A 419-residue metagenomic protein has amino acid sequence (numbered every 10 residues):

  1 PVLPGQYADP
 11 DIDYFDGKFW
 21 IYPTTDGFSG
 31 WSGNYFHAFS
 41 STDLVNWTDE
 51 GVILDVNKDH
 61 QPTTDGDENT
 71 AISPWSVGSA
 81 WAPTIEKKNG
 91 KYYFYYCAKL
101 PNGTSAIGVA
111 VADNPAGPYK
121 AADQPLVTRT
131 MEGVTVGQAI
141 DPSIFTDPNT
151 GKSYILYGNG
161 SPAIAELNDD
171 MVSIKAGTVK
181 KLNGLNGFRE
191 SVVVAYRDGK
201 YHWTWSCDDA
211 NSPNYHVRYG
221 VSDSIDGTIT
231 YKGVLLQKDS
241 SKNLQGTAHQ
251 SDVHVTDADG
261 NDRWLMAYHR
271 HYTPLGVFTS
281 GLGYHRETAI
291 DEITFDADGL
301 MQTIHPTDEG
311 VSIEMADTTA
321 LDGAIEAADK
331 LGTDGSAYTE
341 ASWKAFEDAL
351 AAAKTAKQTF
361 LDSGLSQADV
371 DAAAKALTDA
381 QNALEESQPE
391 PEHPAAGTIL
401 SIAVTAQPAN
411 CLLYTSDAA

Functional and structural regions predicted by a protein language model:
P1-T319: Carbohydrate-active catalytic/glycan-binding domains of CAZyme proteins, especially the secreted or lumenal ectodomains
Y14, P162, G323, A345-D348 (+3 more regions): Extracytoplasmic/secreted proteins, especially bacterial periplasmic and envelope-associated proteins
D317-L361, L384-S387, I402, Q407-N410: Amphipathic, heptad-repeat alpha-helical segments
L365-Q388: C-terminal amphipathic alpha-helix
P391-I402: Proline/serine/threonine-rich low-complexity linkers at boundaries of modular beta-sandwich domains
Y414-A419: Conserved small/polar residues in nucleotide/adenosyl-binding loops
